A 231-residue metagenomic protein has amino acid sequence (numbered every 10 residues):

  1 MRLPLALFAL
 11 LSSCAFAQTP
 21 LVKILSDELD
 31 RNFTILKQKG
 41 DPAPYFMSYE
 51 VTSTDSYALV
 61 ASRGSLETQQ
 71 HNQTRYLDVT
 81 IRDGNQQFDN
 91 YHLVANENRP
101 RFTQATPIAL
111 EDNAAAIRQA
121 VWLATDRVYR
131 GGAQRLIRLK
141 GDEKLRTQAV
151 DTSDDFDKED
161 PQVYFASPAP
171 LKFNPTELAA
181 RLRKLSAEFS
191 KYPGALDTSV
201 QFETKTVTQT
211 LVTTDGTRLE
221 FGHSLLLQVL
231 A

Functional and structural regions predicted by a protein language model:
P4-C14: Bacterial N-terminal signal peptides
C14-A231: Active-site bordering "gate/hinge" segments that shape substrate access to catalytic or cofactor-binding pockets
